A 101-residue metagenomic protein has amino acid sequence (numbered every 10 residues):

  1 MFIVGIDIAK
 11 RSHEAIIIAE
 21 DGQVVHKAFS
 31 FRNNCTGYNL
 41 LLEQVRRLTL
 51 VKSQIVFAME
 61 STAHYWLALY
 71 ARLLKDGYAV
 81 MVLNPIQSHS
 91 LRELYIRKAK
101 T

Functional and structural regions predicted by a protein language model:
M1-T101: Phosphate- and other anionic-substrate recognition elements at nucleic-acid/protein interfaces
